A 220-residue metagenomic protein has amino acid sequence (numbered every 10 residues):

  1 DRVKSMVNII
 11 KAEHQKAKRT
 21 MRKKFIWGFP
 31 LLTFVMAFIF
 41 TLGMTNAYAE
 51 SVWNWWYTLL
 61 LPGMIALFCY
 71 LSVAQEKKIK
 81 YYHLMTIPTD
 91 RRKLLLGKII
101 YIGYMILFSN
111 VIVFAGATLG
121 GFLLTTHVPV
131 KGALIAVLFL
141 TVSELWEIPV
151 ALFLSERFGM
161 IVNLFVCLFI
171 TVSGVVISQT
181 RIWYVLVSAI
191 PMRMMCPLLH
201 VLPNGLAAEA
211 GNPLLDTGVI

Functional and structural regions predicted by a protein language model:
R2-W27: Aromatic- and glycine-rich beta-strand/loop motifs that create alpha-glucan
F25-F29, F158-S178, V187: Pore- or pathway-lining transmembrane helices of multi-pass membrane proteins that form conduits for solutes/ions
F29-M64, F68-L71, I99-M160, C167 (+1 more regions): Secretory targeting signals
M44, I170-I220: Terminal transmembrane helical anchor/hairpin motif
Y70-Y104: Helix-loop-helix units of permease transmembrane domains in multi-pass membrane transporters, especially ABC
K93-F114, L199-P213: N-terminal hydrophobic signal/anchor transmembrane helix of membrane proteins
